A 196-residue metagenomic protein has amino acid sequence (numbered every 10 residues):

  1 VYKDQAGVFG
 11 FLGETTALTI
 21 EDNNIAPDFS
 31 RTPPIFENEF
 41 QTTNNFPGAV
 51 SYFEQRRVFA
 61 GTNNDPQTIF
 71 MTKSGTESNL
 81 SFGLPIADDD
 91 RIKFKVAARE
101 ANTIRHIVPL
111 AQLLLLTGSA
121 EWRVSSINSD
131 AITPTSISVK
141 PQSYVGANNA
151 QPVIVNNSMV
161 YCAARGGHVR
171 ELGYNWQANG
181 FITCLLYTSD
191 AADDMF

Functional and structural regions predicted by a protein language model:
V1-F53: Disordered, low-complexity "stalk" and linker segments at domain junctions of extracellular and cell-surface proteins
Y2, Y187-D190, D194-F196: Single conserved hydrophobic/aromatic residue that forms the stacking wall/gate of nucleotide- or nucleobase-binding
V8-F9, F29, N64, N128 (+1 more regions): Generic hydrophobic alpha-helical segments
G10, V58-F59: Short, hydrophobic/proline-enriched secondary-structure or compact coil segments at domain edges
E37-E54, G61-S189: Beta-propeller and closely related beta-pinwheel folds
